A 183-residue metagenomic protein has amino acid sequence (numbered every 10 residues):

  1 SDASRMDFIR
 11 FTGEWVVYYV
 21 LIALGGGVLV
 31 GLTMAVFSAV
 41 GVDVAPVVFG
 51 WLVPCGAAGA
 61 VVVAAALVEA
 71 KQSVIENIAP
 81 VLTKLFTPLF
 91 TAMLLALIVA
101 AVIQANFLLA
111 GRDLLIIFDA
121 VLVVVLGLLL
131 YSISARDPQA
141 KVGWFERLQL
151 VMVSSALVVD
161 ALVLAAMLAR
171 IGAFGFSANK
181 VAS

Functional and structural regions predicted by a protein language model:
S1-G56, A66-T83: Membrane-interface helix-loop-helix junctions at boundaries between adjacent transmembrane segments
R5-V17, I78-K84, A140-S155, A173-S183: Membrane-helix boundary/juxtamembrane motif in polytopic membrane proteins
F8-F11, F37, F49, V63 (+6 more regions): Phenylalanine-focused residue identity feature
L24-L32, M93-V102, L157-R170: Hydrophobic alpha-helical transmembrane segments in multi-pass integral membrane proteins
T33-G41, I98-F107, S134-A135, A166-G175: Juxtamembrane "helix-exit" motif on the non-cytosolic side of transmembrane helices
P46-G59, R112-V123, N179-S183: Alpha-helical transmembrane segments of polytopic membrane proteins
V62-E69, V124-Q139, A156-R170: Alpha-helical transmembrane segments in multipass membrane proteins, preferentially the mid-helix core
E76-A156: Long, well-ordered mid-to-C-terminal structural blocks that present hydrophobic/aromatic surfaces
